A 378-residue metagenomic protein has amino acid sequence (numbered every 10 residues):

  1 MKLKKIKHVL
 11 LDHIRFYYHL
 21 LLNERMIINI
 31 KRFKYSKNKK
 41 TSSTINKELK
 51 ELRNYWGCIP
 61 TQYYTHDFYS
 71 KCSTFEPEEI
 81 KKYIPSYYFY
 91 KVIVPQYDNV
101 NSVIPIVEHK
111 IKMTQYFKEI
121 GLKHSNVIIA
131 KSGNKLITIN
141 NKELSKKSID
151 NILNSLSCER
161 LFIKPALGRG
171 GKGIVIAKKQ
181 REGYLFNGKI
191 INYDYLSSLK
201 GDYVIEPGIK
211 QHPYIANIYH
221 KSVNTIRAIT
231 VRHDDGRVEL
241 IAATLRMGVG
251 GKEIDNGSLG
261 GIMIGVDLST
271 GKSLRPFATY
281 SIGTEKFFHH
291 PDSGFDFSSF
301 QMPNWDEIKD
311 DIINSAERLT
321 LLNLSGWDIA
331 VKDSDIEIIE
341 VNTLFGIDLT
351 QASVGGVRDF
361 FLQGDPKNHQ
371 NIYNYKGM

Functional and structural regions predicted by a protein language model:
M1-I28: Intrinsically disordered, low-structural-confidence terminal and linker regions
R25-S155, R169, I312: Conserved N-proximal alpha/beta basic substrate-recognition cap immediately N-terminal to, or forming the N-lobe
V100-I104, P213-N217, D296-M302: Active-site rim elements
V107-I111, A130-N151, L156, P165-Y193 (+1 more regions): Domain-scale recognition of functional cores that engage charged ligands
E159-L161, L167, K172, F186-A278: Phosphate-binding site of ATP-dependent enzymes
R160-F162, L324-W327: A short linear hydrophobic-aromatic micro-motif
G283-I313, E317-L324, V331-M378: C-terminal active-site "lid" helix and adjoining low-complexity regulatory extension at the edge of ATP-using catalytic
